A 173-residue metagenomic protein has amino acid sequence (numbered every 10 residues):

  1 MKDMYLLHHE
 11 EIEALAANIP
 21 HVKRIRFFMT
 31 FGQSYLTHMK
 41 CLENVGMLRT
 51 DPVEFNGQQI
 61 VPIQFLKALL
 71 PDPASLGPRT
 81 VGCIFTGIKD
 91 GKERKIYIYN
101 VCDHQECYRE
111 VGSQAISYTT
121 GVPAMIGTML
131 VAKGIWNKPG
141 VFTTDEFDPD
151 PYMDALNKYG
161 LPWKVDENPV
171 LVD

Functional and structural regions predicted by a protein language model:
M1-D173: C-terminal catalytic/substrate-binding lobe primarily of soluble NAD(P)-dependent oxidoreductases
